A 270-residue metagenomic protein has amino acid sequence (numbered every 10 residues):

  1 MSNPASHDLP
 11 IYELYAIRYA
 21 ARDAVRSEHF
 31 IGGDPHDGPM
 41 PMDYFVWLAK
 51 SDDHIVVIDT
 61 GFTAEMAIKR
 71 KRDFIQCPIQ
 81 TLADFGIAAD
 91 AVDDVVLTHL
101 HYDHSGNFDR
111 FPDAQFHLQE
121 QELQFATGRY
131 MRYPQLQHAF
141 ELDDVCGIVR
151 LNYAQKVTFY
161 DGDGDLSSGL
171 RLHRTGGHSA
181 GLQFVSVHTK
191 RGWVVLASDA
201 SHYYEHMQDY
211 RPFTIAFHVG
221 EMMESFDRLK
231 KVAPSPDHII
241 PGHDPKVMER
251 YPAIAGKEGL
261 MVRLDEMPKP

Functional and structural regions predicted by a protein language model:
S2-S6, Q76, T81-I87, A91 (+2 more regions): Metallo-beta-lactamase
L14, A49, D59, V92 (+7 more regions): Divalent metal-coordination and catalytic microenvironments
A16, V46-K50, V56, F159-K190: Core dinuclear metal-dependent hydrolase active-site scaffold
Y19-A20, T60-T63, L100, Q121-E122 (+3 more regions): Active-site metal-binding loops of divalent metal-dependent hydrolases
Y19-Q80, D84, F184-S198: Conserved beta-strand hairpin/beta-sheet module of binuclear metal-dependent hydrolase folds, prominently
T63, R132-Q135, A139-F140, C146-I148 (+2 more regions): Metallo-beta-lactamase
R72-L118: Active-site metal-binding motif and surrounding structural segment of the metallo-beta-lactamase
I75-T81, Q115-E120, R174-G177, E249-P270: Short, electropositive alpha-helical surface patch
